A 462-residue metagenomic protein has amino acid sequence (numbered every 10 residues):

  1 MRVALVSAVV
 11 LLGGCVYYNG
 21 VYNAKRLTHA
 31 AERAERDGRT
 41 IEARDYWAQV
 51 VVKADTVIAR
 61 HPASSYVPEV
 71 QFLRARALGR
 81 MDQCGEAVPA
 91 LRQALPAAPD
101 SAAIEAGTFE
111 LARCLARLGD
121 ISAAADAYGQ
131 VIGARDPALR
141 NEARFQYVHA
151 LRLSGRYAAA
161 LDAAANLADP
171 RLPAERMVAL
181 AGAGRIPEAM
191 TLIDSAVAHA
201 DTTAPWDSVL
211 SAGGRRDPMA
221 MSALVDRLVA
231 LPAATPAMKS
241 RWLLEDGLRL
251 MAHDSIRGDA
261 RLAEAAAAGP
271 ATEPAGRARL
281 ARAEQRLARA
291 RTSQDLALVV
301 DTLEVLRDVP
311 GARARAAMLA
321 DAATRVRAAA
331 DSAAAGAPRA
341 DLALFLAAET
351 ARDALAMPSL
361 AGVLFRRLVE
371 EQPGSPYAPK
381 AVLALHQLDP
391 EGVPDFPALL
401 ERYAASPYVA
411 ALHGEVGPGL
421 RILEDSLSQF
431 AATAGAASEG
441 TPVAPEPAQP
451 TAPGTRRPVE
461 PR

Functional and structural regions predicted by a protein language model:
M1-L5: Bacterial N-terminal signal peptides that target proteins for export
V9-R462: Acidic, polar-rich low-complexity tracts and alpha-helical solenoid repeat scaffolds
